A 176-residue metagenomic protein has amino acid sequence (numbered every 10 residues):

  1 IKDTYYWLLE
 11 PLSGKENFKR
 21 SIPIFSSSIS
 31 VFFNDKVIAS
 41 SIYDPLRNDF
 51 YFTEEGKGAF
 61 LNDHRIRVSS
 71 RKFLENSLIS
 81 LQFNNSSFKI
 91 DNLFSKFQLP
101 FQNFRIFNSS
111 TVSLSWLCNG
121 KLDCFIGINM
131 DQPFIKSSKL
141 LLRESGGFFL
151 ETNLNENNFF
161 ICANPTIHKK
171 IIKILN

Functional and structural regions predicted by a protein language model:
D3-G56: DPxDG-like acidic metal-binding loop motif
I29, D63-H64: Active-site glycine-rich loop that binds ribose-phosphate moieties when present
N34, N62-D63: Short strand-turn-strand beta-turns centered on an Asx-Gly dipeptide
I38, I66-V68: Short, isolated positions in well-ordered beta-strands
K57-A59, G147-F148: Short beta-strand segments in beta-sandwich/barrel cores
G58-N62, I79: Hydrophobic/proline-rich hinge and linker segments of small-molecule sensing/allosteric domains, predominantly
S69-N176: An extended, acidic
